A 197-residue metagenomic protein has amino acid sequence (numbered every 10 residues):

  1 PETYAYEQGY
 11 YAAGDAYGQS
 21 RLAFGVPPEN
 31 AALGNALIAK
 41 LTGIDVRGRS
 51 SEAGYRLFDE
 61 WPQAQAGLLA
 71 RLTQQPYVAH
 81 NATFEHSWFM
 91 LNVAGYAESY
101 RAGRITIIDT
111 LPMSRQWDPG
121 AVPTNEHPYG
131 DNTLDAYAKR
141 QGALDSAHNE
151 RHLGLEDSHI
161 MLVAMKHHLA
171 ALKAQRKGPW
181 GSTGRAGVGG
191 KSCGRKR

Functional and structural regions predicted by a protein language model:
P1-V93, N125-G142, H152: Conserved non-catalytic scaffold segment of RNase H-like nuclease domains
F84-H86, S114, L169: Glycine-rich nucleotide phosphate-binding loop and flanking beta-alpha elements of Rossmann-like dinucleotide-binding
E85-I108: Substrate-recognition/cap helix-loop segment adjacent to the acidic, metal-dependent catalytic center of Asp-based
I108-Y129: Short alpha-helix plus adjacent loop in nuclease-associated cores
A138-R140, L155-R197: Acidic two-metal-ion nuclease catalytic site recognized across multiple nuclease folds, prominently DnaQ/RNase D-T
S146-E156: A short glycine-threonine-serine/GTX helix/turn-capping micro-motif
